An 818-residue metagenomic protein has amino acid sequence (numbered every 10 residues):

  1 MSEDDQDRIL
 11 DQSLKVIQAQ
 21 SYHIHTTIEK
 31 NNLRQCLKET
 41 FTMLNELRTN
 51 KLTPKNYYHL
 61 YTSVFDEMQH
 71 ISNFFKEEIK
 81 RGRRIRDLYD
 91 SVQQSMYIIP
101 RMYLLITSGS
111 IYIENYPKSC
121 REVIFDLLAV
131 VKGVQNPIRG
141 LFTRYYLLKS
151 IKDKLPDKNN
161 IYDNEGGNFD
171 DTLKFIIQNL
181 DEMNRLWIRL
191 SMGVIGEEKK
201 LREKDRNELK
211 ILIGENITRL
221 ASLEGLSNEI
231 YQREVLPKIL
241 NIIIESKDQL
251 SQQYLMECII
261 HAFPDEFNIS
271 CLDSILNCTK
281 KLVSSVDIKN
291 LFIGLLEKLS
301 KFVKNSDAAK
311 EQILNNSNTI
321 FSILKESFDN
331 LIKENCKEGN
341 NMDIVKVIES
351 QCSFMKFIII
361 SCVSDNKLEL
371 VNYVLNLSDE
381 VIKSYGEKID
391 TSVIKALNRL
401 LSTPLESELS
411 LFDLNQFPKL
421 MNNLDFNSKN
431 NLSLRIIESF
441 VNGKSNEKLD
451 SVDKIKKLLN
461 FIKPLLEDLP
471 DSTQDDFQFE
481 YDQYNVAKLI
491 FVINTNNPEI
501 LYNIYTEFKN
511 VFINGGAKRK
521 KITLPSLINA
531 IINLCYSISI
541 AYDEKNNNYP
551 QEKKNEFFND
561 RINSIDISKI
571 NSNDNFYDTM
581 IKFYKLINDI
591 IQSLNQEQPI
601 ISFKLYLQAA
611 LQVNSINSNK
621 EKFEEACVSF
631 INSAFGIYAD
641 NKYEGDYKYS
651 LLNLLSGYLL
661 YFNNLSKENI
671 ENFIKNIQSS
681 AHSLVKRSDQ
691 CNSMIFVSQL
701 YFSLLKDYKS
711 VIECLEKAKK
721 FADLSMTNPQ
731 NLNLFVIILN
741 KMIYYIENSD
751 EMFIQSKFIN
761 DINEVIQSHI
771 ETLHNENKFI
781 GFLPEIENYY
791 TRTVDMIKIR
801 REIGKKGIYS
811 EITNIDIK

Functional and structural regions predicted by a protein language model:
M1-S428, S433-I436, F635-Y638, E644-L665 (+3 more regions): Long amphipathic alpha-helical scaffold regions
S445-I770: Extended, charge-rich low-complexity regions and/or helical-solenoid scaffolds
